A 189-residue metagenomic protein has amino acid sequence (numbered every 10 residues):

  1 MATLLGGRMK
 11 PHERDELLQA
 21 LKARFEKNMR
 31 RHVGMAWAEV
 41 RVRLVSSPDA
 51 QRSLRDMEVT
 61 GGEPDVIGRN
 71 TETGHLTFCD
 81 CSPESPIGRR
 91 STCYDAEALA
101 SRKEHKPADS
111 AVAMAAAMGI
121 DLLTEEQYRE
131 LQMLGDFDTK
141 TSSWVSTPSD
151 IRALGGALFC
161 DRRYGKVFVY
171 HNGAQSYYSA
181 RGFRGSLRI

Functional and structural regions predicted by a protein language model:
A2-D121, E125-I189: A binding-site-centric feature that preferentially detects glycan-recognition modules on secreted/surface proteins
